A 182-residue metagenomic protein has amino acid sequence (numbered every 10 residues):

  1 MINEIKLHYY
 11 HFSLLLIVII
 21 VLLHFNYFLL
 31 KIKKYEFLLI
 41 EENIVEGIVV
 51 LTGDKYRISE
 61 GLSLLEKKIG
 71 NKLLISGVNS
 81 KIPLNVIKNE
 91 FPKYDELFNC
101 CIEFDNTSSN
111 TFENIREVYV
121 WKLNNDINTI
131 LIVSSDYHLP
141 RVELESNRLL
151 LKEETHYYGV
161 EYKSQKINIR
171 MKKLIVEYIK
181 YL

Functional and structural regions predicted by a protein language model:
M1-L7: N-terminal Lys/Arg-rich, disordered targeting/topogenic segments
L7, I20, N110, K173-V176: Residue-level recognition of hydrophobic positions within alpha-helical transmembrane segments
Y10-Y27: Hydrophobic membrane-insertion alpha-helices, especially the h-region of bacterial N-terminal signal peptides
N26-L174: A structural signal for short, hydrophobic/glycine-enriched beta-strand patches
L182: Acidic, metal-coordinating catalytic segment for phosphate/diphosphate chemistry, firing primarily on the Nudix
